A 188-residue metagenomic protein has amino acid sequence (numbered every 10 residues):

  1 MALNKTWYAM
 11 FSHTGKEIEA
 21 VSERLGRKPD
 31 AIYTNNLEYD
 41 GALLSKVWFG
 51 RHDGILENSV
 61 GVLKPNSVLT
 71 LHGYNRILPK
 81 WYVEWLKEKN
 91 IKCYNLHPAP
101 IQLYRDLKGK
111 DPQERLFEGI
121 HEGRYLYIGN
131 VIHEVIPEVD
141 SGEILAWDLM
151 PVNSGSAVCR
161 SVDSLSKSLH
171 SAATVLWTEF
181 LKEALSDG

Functional and structural regions predicted by a protein language model:
M1-G188: One-carbon transfer enzymes
